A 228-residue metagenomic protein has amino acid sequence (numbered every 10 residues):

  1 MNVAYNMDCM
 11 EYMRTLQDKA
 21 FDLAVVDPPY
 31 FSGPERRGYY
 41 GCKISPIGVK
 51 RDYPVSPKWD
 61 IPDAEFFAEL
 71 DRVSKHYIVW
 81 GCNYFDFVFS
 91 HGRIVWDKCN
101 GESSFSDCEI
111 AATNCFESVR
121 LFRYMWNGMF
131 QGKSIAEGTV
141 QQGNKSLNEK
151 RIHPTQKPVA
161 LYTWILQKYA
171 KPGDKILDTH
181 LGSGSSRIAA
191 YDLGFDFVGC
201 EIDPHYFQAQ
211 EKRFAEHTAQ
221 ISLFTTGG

Functional and structural regions predicted by a protein language model:
M1-A4: Extreme N-terminal starter segment of soluble prokaryotic enzymes
N6-E11, G227: Conserved SAM/SAH-binding loop
C9, P62-F66, P158, Y162: Amphipathic coiled-coil/heptad-repeat helices and related helical stalk/stem segments that mediate oligomerization
R14-T15, A68: A general structural signal for stabilizing positions within well-ordered secondary structure
L16-V26, Y30, P34-Y53, R72-G228: Class I S-adenosyl-L-methionine
V49-A64: A short acidic, glycine-rich active-site loop that binds or catalyzes chemistry on phosphate/adenosine moieties
D60-H76: A short glycine-rich, Lys/Arg-flanked "PGG" loop and its adjoining helix->strand segment in the class I
